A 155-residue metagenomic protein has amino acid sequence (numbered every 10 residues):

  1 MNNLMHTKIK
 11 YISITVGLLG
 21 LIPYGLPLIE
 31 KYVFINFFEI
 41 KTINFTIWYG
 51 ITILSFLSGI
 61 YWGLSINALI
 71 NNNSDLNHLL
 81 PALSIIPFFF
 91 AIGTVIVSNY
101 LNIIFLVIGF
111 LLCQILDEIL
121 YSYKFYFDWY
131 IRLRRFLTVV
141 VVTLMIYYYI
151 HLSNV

Functional and structural regions predicted by a protein language model:
M1-K8: Short, Lys/Arg-rich, polar N-terminal cytosolic tail immediately upstream of the first transmembrane signal-anchor
Y11-Y32, V139-M145: The first (N-terminal) embedded transmembrane alpha-helix
L18-G25, T46-L69, H78-G93: Core segments of alpha-helical transmembrane spans in multipass integral membrane proteins
E30-I43, V155: Membrane-interface helix termini and inter-helical loops of multi-pass transporters
F38-I43, I60-D75, I119-F125: Short juxtamembrane and helix-loop transition motifs at transmembrane-helix boundaries in membrane proteins
V95-I115: Transmembrane helix-loop-helix
I119-V142: Interfacial loop-to-transmembrane junctions
Y147-V155: Juxtamembrane boundary at the C-terminal end of a transmembrane helix
